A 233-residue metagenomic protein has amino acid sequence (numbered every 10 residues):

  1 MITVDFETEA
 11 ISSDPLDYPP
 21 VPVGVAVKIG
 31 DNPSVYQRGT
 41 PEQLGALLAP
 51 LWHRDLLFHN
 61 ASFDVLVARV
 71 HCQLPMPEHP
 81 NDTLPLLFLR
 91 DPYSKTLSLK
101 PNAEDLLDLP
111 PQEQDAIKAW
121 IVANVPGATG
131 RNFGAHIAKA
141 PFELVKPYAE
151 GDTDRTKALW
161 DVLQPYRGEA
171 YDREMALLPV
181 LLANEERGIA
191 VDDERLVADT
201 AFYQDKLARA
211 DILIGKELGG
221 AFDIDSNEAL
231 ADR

Functional and structural regions predicted by a protein language model:
M1-A26, D31-S34, S94, E104-R233: Conserved "right-hand" nucleotidyltransferase catalytic core of DNA-directed polymerases
M1-P101, D105, Q204: Conserved RNase H-like, two-metal-ion catalytic cores of nucleic-acid enzymes
